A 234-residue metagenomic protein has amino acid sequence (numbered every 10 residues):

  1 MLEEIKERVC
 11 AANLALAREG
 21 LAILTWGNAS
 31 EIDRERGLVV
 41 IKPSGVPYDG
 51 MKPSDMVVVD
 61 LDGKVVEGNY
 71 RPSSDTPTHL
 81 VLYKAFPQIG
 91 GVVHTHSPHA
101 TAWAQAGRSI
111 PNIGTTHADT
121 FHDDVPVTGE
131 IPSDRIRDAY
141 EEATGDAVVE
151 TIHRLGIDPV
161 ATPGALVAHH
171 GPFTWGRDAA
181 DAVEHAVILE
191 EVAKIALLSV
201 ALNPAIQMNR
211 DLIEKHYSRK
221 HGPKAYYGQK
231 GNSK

Functional and structural regions predicted by a protein language model:
M1-K234: Glycine-rich flexible loops
